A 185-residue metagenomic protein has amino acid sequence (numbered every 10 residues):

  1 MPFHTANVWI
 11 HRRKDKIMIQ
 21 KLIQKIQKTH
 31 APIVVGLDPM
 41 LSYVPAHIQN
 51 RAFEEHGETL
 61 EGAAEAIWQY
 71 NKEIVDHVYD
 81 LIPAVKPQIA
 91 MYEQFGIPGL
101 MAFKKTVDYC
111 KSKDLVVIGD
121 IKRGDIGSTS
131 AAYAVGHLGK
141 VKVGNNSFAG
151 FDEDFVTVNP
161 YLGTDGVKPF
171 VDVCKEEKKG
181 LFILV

Functional and structural regions predicted by a protein language model:
M18-H77: N-terminal glycine-rich anion-binding loop in soluble enzyme alpha/beta folds
V35, V85, D120, V156: Conserved, mostly hydrophobic/aromatic
G36-S42, A90-Y92, K122-I126, N159-Y161: Active-site beta-loop-alpha junctions enriched in small/polar residues
A63, P87-G99: Glycine-rich, proline-tolerant flexible connector loops at the mouths of alpha/beta enzymes
V75-L81, S112, V171-E176: Acidic (Asp/Glu)-rich catalytic clusters
K104-D125: Catalytic PLP-binding core of fold-type I/II PLP enzymes
D125-V185: Conserved anion-binding
